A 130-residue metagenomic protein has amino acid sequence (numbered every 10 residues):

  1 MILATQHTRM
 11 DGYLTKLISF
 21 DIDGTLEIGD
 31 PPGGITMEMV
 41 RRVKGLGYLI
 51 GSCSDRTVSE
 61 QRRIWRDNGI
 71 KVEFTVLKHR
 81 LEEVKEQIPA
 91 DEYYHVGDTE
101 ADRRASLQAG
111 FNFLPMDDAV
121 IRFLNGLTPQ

Functional and structural regions predicted by a protein language model:
I2-H79: Alpha-helical substrate-recognition element adjacent to the catalytic core
R9-M10, E83-Q87, N125-T128: Short amphipathic alpha-helix with an adjacent loop that forms part of the alpha/beta core around
L14, K71, P89-E92, G110: Short loop/turn motifs at secondary-structure junctions
R62-D67, E86-I88, R103-Q108: Short loop/helix-cap segments at secondary-structure boundaries that form the rim of catalytic
V76-E82, D117-R122: Short, acidic/turn-prone active-site loops that include or flank metal/cofactor- and phosphate-binding residues
L81-A101: Conserved Lys-Pro-Asp/Glu-containing loop-to-beta segment of HAD-superfamily phosphomonoesterases, centered on
Y94-Q130: Acidic, Mg2+-coordinating phosphoryl-transfer loop and its flanking beta/alpha structural elements, shared across
